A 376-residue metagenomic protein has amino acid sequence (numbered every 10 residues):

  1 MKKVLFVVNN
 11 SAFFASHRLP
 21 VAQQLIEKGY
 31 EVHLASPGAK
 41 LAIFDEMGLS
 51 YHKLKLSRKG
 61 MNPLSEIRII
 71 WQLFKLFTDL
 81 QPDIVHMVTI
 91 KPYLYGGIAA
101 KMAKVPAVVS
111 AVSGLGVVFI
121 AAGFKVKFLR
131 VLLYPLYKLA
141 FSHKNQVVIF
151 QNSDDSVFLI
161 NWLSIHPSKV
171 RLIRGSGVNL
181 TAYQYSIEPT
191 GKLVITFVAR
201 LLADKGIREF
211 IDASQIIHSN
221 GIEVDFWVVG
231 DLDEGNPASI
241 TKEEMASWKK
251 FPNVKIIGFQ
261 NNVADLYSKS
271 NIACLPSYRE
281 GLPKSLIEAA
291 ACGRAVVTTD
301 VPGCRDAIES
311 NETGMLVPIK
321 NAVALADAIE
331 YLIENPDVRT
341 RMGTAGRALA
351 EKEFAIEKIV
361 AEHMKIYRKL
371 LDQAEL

Functional and structural regions predicted by a protein language model:
Q23-L25, W71-F74, F128-V147: Membrane-proximal helix-turn-helix segments that form the acceptor-binding/catalytic region of lipid-linked
L41-D45, N220, D225-N253, I257 (+1 more regions): Short, structured helix-loop element that forms part of the nucleotide-activated donor/catalytic region
H52, Y134-Y185, F197: Donor nucleotide-sugar binding/catalytic pocket of nucleotide-sugar-dependent glycosyltransferases
I187-K205, F210-S214, F226-V229: Conserved donor-binding/catalytic core segment of Leloir-type glycosyltransferases
F259, Y278: Aromatic "clamp/platform" in nucleotide-sugar-dependent glycosyltransferases that forms part of the donor/acceptor
A295-T298, I308: Short hydrophobic beta-strand element within catalytic cores of glycosyltransferases and related nucleotide-activated
E309-N311, M315-A322, Y331-D337: Conserved acidic donor-binding segment of nucleotide-sugar-dependent glycosyltransferases
A324, Y331, V338-E353, I359-K365: A short, well-ordered alpha-helix in the C-terminal region of glycosyltransferases
